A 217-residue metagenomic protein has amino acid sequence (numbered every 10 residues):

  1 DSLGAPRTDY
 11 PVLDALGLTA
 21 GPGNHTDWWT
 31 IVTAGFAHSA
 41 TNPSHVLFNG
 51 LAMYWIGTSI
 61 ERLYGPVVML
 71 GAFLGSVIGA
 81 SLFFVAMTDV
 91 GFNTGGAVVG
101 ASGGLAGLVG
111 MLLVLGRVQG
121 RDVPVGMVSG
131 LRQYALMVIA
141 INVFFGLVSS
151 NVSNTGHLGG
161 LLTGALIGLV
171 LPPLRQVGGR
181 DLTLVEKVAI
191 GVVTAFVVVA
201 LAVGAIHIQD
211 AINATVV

Functional and structural regions predicted by a protein language model:
D1-A101, V148-T155: N-terminal TM1-TM2 helical hairpin plus the immediately adjacent luminal interfacial "cap"
D27-I31, M69, G130, Y134-V138 (+2 more regions): Residue-level signature of transmembrane alpha-helical entry/exit and packing/kink sites in multi-pass membrane
P43-G50, Y134, V185-A195: Alpha-helical transmembrane segments
A52, G71, G75-G79, F83 (+5 more regions): Hydrophobic faces of alpha-helical transmembrane segments in multi-pass integral membrane proteins
G57, M111-V118, G164-P172: Hydrophobic transmembrane alpha-helices
R62-L63, L115-R132, P172-L184: Alpha-helical transmembrane bundle and helix-membrane interface signal in multi-pass integral membrane proteins
G95-R117, G156: Membrane-interface micro-motifs in multi-pass membrane enzymes
V143-V217: C-terminal transmembrane module of polytopic alpha-helical membrane proteins
